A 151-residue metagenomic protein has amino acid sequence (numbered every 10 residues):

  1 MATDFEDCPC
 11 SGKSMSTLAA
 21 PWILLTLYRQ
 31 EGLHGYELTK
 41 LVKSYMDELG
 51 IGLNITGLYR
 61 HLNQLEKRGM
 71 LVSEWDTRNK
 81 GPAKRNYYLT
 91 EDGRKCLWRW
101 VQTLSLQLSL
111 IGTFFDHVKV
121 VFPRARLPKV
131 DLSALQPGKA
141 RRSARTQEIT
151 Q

Functional and structural regions predicted by a protein language model:
M1-A19, W100, L104-Q107: Intrinsically disordered, low-complexity serine/threonine- and proline-rich regulatory segments
K13-G57: N-terminal helix-turn-helix DNA-binding core of bacterial DNA-binding proteins
L38, L65, L104: Alpha-helical transition-metal enzyme core signature, strongest for iron centers
Y59-E66: Short, hydrophobic-biased segments on the C-terminal half of alpha helices that form "recognition helices"
G69: Glycine-centered, phosphate/nucleic-acid-interacting loop/turn motifs that mediate DNA/RNA or nucleotide
S73: Short beta-strand "wing" residues that participate in macromolecule-binding interfaces
R78-V101: Basic, amphipathic "hinge/linker" alpha-helix immediately C-terminal to the N-terminal HTH DNA-binding motif
K95-Q151: Amphipathic alpha-helical dimerization/coiled-coil segments that flank or bridge DNA-binding/regulatory modules
